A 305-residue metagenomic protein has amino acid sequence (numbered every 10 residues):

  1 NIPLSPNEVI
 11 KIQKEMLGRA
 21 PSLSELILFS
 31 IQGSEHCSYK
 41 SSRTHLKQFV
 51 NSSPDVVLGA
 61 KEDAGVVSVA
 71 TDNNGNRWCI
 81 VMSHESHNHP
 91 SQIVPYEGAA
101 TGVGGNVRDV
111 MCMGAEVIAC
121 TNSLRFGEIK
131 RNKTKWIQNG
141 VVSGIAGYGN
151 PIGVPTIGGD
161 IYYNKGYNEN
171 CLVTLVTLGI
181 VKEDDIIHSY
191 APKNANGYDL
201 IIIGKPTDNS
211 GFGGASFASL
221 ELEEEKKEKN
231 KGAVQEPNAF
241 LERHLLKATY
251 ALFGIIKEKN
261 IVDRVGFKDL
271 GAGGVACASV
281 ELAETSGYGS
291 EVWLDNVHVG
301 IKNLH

Functional and structural regions predicted by a protein language model:
N1-H305: Glycine/proline-enriched, intrinsically flexible loops and inter-domain linkers
